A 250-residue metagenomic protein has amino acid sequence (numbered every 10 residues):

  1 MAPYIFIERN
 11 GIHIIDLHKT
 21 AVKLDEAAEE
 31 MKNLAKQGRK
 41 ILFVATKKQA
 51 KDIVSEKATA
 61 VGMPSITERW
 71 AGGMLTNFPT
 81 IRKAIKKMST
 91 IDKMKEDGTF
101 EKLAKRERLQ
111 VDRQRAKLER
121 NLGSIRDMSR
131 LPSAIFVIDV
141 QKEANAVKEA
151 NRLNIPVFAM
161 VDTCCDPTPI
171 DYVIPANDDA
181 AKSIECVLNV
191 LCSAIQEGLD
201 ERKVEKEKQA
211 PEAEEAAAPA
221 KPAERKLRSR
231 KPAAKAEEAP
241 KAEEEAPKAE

Functional and structural regions predicted by a protein language model:
M1-E207: Ribosome large-subunit tunnel/peptidyl-transferase-proximal elements
E197-E250: Intrinsically disordered, compositionally biased charged tails
